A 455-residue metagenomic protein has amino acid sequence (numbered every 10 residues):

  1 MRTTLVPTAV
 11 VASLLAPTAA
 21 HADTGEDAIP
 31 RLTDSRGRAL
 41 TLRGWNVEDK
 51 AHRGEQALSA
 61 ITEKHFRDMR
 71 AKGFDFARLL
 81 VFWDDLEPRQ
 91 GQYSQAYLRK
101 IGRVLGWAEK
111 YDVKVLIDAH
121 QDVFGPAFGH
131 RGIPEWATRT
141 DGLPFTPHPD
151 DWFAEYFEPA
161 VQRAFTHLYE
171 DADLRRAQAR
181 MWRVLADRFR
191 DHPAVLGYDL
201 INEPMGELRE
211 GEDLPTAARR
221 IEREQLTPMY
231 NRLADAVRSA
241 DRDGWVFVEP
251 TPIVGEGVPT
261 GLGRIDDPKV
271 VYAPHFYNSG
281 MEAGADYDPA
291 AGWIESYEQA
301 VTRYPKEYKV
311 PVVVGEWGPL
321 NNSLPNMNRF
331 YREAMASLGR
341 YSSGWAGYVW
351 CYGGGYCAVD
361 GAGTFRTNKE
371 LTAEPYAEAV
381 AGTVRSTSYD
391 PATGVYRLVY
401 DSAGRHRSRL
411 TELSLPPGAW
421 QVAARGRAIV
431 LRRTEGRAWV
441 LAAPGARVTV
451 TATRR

Functional and structural regions predicted by a protein language model:
M1-A22: Secretory targeting and sorting signals
D27-L42, N46-W245, P250-V258: Active-site mouth of glycoside hydrolases
R43, A273, I294-N368: Substrate-binding cleft of secreted/luminal carbohydrate-active enzymes
F66-G73, D187-P193, G261-V271, T302-E307 (+1 more regions): Acidic (Asp/Glu)-rich catalytic clusters
L196, N202, P250, G261-A290: Aromatic- and acid-rich polysaccharide-binding/catalytic face of secreted or lumenal carbohydrate-active enzymes
V399-A419, V448-T449: Surface-exposed beta-strand/loop patches in extracellular or lumenal glycoproteins
R409, R433-R455: C-terminal beta-strand-rich structural cap/linker in extracellular carbohydrate-active enzymes
W420-G426: Change to "...patches in solvent-exposed regions of secreted, membrane-anchored, or virion-exposed structural
